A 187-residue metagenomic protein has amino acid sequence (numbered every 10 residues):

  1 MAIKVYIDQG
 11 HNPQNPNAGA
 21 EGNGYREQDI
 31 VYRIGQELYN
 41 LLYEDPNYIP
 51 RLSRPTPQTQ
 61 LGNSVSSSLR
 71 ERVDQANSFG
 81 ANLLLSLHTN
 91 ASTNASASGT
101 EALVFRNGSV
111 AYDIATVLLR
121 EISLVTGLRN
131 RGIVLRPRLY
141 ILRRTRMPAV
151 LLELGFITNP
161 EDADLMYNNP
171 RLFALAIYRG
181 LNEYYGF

Functional and structural regions predicted by a protein language model:
A2-T100, V104-D113: Catalytic-core regions of hydrolytic enzymes
I3-D8, Q14-N17, D74, F79 (+3 more regions): Active-site-adjacent mobile loop/cap segments within catalytic or ligand-binding domains
E27, E121, E153: Acidic-residue sensor for enzyme active/binding pockets
Q36-N47, N77-A81, L119-G127, Y178 (+1 more regions): Sec-exported extracytoplasmic/periplasmic mature domains
I49-R51, R129-G132, P148: Conserved beta-strand segments of alpha/beta enzyme cores
S53, T126, T145: Ser/Thr-centric signal marking residues that sit in or immediately flank functional binding/regulatory motifs
S109-L135: Active-site-adjacent substrate-binding region of metalloamidase/peptidase-like peptide-processing proteins
